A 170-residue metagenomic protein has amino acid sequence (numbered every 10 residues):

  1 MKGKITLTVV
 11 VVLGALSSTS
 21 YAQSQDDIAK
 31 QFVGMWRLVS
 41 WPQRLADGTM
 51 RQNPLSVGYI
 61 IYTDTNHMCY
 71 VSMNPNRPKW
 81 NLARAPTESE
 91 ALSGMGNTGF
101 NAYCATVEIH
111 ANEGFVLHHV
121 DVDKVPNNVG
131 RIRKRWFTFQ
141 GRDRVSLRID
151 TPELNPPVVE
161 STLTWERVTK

Functional and structural regions predicted by a protein language model:
M1-I5: Positively charged n-region of N-terminal signal peptides that target proteins for export
T6-S17: Bacterial N-terminal signal peptides
S18-K170: Lipid interaction determinants
